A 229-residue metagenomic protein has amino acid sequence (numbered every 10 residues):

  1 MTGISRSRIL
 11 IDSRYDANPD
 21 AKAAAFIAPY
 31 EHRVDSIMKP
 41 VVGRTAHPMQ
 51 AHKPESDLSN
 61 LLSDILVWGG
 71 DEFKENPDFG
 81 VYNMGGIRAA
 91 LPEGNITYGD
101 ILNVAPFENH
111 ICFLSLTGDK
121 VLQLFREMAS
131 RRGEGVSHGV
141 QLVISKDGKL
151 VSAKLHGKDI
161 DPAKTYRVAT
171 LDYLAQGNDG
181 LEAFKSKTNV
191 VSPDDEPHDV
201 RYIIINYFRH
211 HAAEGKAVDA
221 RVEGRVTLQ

Functional and structural regions predicted by a protein language model:
M1-D12, L61-S63, V67-G69, E75-G80 (+1 more regions): Feature captures C-terminal
R14-P40: Post-signal-peptide N-terminal segment of Sec-exported extracytoplasmic proteins
S36-H52, L181-N189: Acidic/histidine-rich, surface-exposed loop or edge segments in extracytoplasmic proteins
A51, S56-N60: A conserved active-site cap/scaffold subdomain adjacent to cofactor or substrate pockets
